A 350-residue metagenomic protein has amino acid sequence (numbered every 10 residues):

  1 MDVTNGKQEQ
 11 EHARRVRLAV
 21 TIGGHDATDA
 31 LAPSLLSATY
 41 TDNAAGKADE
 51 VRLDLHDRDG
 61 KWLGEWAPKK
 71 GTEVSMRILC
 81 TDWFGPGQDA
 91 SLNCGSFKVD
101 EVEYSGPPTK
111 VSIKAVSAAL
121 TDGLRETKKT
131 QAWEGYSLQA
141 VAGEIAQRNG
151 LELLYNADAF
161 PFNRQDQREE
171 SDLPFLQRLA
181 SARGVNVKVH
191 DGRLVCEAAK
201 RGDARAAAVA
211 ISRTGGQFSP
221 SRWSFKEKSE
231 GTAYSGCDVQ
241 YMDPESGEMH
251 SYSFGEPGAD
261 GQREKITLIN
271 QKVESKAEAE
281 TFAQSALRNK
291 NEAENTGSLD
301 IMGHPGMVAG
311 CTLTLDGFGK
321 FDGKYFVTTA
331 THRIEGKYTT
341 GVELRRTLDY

Functional and structural regions predicted by a protein language model:
M1-L120: Assembly/oligomerization scaffold segments
D2, G6, K110-I113, S117-A119 (+1 more regions): Short beta-strand-centered interaction patches in the first periplasmic/extracellular domains of large envelope
D2-P33, N156, P244-A277: Extended boundary segments
T39-K69, F218-Y350: An acidic/polar, Gly/Ser/Thr-rich interaction patch typically located in mid-to-C-terminal regions of proteins
W66, T121-E144, L154-R178, A182 (+1 more regions): Short acidic/polar beta-strand-loop edge motifs in secreted extracellular and Gram-negative envelope-associated
Q88-S105, R201-D203, F326-K337: Short, compositionally biased
S105-P108, A118, S137-L154, S275: Glycine-rich, acidic and aromatic/proline-enriched surface loops and short helix-turn segments that act as binding
K110-R125, Y338-Y350: Short solvent-exposed strand/turn elements
